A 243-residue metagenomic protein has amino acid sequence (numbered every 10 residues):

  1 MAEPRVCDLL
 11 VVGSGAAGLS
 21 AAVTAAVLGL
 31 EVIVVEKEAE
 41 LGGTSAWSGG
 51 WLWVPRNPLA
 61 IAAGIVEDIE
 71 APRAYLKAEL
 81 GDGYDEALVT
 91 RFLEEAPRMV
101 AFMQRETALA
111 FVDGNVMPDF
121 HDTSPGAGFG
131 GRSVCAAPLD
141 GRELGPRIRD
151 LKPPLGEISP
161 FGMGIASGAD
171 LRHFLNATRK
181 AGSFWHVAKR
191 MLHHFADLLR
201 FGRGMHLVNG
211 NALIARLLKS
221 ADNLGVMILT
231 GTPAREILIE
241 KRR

Functional and structural regions predicted by a protein language model:
M1-L9, V27, N211, A215: Extreme N-terminal leader/targeting segments of oxidoreductases
A2-P4, S45, A221, E240: Solvent-exposed alpha-helices and their adjacent loops that cap or buttress functional pockets in soluble metabolic
D8-V34: N-terminal Rossmann-like FAD-binding beta1-loop-alpha1 element of flavoenzymes
G15, K37, P233: A generic "binding-loop/recognition-motif" signal
G18, L213-R216, P233: Well-ordered alpha-helical segments embedded in enzymatic catalytic cores
A26-E31, D222-M227, E240-K241: Secondary-structure transition/capping motifs at alpha-helix termini and the adjoining loop/turn into the next element
K37-M227: Conserved N-terminal/central alpha/beta ligand/cofactor-binding core
T230-R242: A conserved short coil-to-beta-strand element within the FAD-binding core of flavoproteins
